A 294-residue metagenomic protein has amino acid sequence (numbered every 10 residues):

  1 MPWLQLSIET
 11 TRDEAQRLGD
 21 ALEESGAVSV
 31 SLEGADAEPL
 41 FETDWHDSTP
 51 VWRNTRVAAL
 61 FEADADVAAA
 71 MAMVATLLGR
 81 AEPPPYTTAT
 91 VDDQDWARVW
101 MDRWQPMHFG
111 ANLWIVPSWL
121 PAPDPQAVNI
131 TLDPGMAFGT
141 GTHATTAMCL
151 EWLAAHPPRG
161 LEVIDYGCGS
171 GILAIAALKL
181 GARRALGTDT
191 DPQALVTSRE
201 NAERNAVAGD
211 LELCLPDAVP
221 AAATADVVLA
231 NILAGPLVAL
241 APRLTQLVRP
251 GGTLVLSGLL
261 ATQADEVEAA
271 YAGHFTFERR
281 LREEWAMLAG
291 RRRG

Functional and structural regions predicted by a protein language model:
P2, L6-D124: N-terminal auxiliary segments of SAM/dcSAM-dependent transferases
L22, L153, L244: Class I S-adenosylmethionine-dependent transferase superfamily signal
A111-L113, L161, G252-T253: Surface-exposed loop/turn positions
V128-P134: A short, charged helix-loop
M136-A221: Conserved SAM/SAH cofactor-binding pocket of Class I
H156, T190-G294: S-adenosylmethionine
